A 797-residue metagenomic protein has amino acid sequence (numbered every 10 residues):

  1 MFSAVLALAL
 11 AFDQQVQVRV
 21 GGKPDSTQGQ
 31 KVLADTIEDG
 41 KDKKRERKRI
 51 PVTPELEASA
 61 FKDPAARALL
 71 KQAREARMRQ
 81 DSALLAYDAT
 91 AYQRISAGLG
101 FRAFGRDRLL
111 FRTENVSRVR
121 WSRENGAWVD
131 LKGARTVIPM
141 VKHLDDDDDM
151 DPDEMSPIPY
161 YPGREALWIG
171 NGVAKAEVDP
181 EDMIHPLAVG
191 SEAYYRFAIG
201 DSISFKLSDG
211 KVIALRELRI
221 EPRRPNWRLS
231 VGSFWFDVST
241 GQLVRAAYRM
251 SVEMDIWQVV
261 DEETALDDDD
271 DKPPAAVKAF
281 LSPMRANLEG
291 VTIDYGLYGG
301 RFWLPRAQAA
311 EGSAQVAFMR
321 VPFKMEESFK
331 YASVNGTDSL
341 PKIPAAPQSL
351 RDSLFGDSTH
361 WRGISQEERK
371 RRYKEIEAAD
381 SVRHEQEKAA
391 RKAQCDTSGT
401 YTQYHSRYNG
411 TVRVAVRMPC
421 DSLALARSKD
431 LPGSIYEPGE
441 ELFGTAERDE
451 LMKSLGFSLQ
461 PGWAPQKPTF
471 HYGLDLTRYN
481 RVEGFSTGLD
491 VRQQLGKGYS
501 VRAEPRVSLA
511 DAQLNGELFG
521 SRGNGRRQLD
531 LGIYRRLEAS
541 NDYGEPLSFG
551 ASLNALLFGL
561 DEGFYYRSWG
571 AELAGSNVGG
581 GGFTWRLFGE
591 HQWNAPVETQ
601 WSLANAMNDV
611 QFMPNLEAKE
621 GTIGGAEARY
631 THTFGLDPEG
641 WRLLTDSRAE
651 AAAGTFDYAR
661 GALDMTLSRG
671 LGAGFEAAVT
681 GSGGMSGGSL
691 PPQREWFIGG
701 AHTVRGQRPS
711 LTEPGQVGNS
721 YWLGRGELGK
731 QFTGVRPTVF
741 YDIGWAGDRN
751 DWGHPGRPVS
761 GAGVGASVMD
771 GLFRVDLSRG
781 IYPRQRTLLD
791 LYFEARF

Functional and structural regions predicted by a protein language model:
M1-Q14: Sec-dependent N-terminal signal peptides
Q15-V231, M250-V260, D267-K278, N287-E289 (+5 more regions): Structured extracytoplasmic
D81-A83, S208-V212, G444-M452, S458-P468 (+7 more regions): Short loop/turn motifs that connect adjacent beta-strands in outer-membrane beta-barrel proteins
T90, R245, S500-E504, Q528-G532 (+9 more regions): Residue-level detector of the transmembrane beta-barrel scaffold of outer-membrane proteins
D149-Y160, E165-A176, K453-S458, T477 (+2 more regions): C-terminal outer-membrane beta-barrel translocator/porin domains of Gram-negative envelope proteins and their
N226-L229, L476-T487, Q494-G498, A503-G516 (+12 more regions): Solvent-exposed loop/turn segments connecting transmembrane beta-strands in outer-membrane beta-barrel proteins
V238, G290-G300: Extended lipid/amphipathic-ligand handling interfaces
A628, V764-L772, R786-F797: Outer-membrane beta-barrel "beta-signal"
